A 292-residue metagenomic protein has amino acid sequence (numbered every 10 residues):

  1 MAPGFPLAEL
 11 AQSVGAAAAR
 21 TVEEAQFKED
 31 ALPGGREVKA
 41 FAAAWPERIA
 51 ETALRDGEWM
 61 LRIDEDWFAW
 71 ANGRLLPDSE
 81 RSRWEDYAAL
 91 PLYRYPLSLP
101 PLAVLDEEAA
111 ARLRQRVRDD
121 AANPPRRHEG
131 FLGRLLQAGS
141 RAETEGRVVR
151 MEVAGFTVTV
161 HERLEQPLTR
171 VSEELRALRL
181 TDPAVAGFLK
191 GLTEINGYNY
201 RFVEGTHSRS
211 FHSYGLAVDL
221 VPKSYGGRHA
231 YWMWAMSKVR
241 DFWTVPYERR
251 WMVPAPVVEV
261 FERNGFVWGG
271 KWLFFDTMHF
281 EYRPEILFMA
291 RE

Functional and structural regions predicted by a protein language model:
M1-P3, E9-Q12: Gram-negative bacterial Sec-dependent N-terminal signal peptides
L10, V14-R141, E145: N-terminal accessory beta-strand-rich subdomains and adjacent acidic, glycine-rich linkers that precede catalytic cores
R20-A25, E29-D30, G34-W45, G57-N72 (+1 more regions): Catalytic cores and adjacent binding grooves of peptidoglycan-active enzymes
E80-R94, S98-L105, V171, L175 (+6 more regions): Generic hydrophobic secondary-structure signal
R112, M151, G155, Y200 (+1 more regions): General secondary-structure edge motif
D119-K190: Active-site acidic/histidine clusters and adjacent loop/turn architecture that either coordinate catalytic ions
V185-R201: Acidic, glycine-rich low-complexity/disordered segments
